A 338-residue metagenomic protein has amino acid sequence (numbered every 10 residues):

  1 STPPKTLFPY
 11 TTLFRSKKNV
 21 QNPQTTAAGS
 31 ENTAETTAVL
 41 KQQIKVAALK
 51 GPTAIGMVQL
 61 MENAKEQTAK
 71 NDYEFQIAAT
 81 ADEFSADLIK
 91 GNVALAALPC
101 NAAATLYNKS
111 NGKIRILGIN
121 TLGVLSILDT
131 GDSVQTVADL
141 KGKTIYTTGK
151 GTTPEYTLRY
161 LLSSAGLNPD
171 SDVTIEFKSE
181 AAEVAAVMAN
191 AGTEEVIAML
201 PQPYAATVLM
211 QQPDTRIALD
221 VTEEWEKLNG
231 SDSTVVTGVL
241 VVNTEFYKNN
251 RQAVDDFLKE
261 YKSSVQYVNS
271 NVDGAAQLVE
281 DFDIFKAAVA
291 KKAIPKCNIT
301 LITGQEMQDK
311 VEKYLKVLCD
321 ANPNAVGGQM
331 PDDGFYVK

Functional and structural regions predicted by a protein language model:
T2-L13: Short, small-residue-biased leader/transition segments that mark boundaries at the very start of proteins
N19-F177, Q202, R216-L219: Short, glycine-/small- and polar/acidic-enriched structural segments that line small-molecule recognition paths
Q59-M61, L125-V134, T234-A253, T300: A bilobed periplasmic-binding-protein/Venus flytrap-type ligand-binding module shared by bacterial periplasmic
A64-N71, E223-S233, I299-Q308: Short, solvent-exposed loop/beta-turn-alpha elements that line the ligand-binding surface or hinge of extracytoplasmic
V93, T193-E195, L318: Short, high-confidence coil segments that cap the C-terminus of an alpha-helix and link into the following beta-strand
N101-A102, S110, A182-L278: Pocket-lining segment of extracytoplasmic ligand-binding domains
Y247-A321: Secondary-structure end/capping motifs
E312-K338: Conserved C-terminal helix/tail region of periplasmic/extracytoplasmic solute-binding proteins
